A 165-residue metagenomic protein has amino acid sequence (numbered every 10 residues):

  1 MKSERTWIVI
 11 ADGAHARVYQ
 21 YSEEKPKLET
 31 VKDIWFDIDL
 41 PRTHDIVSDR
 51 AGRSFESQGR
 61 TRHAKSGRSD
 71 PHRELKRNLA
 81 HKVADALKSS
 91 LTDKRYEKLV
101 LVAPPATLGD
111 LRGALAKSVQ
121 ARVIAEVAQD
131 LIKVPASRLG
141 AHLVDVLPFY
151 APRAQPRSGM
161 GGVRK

Functional and structural regions predicted by a protein language model:
M1-K165: Terminal alpha-helical anchor/extension segments at protein ends
